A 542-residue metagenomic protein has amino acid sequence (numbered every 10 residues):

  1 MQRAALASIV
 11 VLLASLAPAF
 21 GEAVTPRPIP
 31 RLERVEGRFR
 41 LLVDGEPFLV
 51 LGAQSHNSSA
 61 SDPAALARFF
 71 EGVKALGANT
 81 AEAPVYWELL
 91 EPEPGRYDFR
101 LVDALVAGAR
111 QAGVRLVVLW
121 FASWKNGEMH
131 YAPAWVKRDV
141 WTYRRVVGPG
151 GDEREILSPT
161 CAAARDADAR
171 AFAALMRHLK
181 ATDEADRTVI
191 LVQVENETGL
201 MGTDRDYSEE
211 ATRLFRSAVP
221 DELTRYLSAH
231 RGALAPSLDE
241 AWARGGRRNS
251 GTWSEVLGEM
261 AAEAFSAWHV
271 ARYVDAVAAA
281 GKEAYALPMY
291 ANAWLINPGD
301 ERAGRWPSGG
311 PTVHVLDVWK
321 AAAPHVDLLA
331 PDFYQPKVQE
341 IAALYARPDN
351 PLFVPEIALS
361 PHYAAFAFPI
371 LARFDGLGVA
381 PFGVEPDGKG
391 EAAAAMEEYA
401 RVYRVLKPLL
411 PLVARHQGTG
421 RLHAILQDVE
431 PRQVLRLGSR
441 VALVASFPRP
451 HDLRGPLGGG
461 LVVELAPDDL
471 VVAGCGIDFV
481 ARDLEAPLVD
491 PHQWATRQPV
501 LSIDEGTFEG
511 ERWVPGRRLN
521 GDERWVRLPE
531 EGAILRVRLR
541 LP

Functional and structural regions predicted by a protein language model:
E22-N79: N-terminal carbohydrate-binding accessory modules
G45, A81, A109, L175 (+3 more regions): Conserved, mostly hydrophobic/aromatic
G52-D62, P84-V102, P149-R170, S254-A271 (+3 more regions): The substrate-binding groove and active-site-proximal loops of carbohydrate-active enzymes, especially glycoside
A65-V140, V270-A284: Aromatic-lined substrate-binding rim segments of carbohydrate-active enzymes
V114, A276-L287, V313-P411: Catalytic-core region of carbohydrate-active enzymes that cleave or remodel glycosidic bonds
T142-L316: Polysaccharide-binding and catalytic clefts of secreted carbohydrate-active enzymes
F368-A486: Aromatic- and carboxylate-lined catalytic core of secreted/periplasmic carbohydrate-active enzymes
A445-P456, V462, D468-P542: C-terminal beta-sandwich/jelly-roll accessory domains of carbohydrate-active enzymes
